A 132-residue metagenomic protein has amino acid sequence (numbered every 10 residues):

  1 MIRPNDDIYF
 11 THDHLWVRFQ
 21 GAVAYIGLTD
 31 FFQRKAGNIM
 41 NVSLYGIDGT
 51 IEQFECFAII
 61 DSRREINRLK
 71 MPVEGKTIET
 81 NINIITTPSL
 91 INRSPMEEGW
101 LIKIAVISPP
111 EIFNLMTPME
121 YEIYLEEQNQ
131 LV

Functional and structural regions predicted by a protein language model:
M1-Q53, R93-S94, E98-P109, P118-E120 (+1 more regions): Acidic, low-complexity mobile loops and tails
H14, D48, M71-E79: Generic structural motif
F19-A22, E79-T86, E111: Short, conserved beta-turn/loop elements at beta-strand boundaries and strand-helix junctions
S43, T50-I51, D61, N67-M71: Small beta-strand-rich domains/subdomains or short beta-sheet motifs embedded in larger alpha/beta proteins
G46-I60, T77-I78: Short, well-structured beta-strand-loop connectors
C56-A58, R63-E65, N83-I84, S108: Short, charged beta-turn/beta-strand-edge "cap" motif at the junction between a beta-strand and an adjacent loop
I78-I102: Aromatic- and Lys/Arg-enriched surface recognition patch
F113-L115: Surface-exposed connector loops and short turns at secondary-structure junctions
